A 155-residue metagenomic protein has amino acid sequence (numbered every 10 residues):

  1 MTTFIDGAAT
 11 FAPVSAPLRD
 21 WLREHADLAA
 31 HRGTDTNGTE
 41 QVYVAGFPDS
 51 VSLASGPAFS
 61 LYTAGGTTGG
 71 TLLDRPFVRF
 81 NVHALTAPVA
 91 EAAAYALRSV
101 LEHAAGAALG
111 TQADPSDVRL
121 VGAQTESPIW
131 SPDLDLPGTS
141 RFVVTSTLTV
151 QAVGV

Functional and structural regions predicted by a protein language model:
M1-E24, A64-L73, D114-V155: Short, charged interaction patches at domain edges and termini
M1-T67, G106-P115: Small/polar-rich, solvent-exposed N-terminal microdomains that initiate assembly or binding
R32, T36, L73-R75, A94-A96 (+2 more regions): General "foldedness" signal
L72-A90, Y95-L97, S140-A152: Oligomerization/assembly interface segments of phage tail-like spikes and tubes
P88-V89, S99-V100, E126-I129: Surface-exposed, low-hydrophobicity beta-strand/loop segments enriched in small/polar/acidic residues
R98-A108: A common structural junction motif
